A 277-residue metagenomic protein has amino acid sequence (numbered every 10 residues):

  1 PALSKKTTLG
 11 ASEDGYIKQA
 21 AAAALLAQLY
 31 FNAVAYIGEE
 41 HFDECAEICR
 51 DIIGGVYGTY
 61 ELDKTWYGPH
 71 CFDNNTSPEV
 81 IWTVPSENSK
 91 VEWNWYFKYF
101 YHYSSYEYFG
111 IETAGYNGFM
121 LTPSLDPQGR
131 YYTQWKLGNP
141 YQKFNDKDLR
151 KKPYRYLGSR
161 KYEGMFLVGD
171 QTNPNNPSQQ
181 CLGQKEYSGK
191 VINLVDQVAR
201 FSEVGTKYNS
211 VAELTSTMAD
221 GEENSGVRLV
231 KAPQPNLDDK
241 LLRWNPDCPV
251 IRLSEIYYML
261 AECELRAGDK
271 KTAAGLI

Functional and structural regions predicted by a protein language model:
P1-S4, E13-I53, W82, D247-I277: Extended, hydrophobic/aromatic-rich amphipathic alpha-helical segments that build helical scaffolds
A2-S12, T59-Y67, L237: Glycine- and aromatic-rich loop/turn segments at beta-sheet edges
E61-E255: Elongated scaffold/linker segments in the mid-to-C-terminal portions of large proteins
